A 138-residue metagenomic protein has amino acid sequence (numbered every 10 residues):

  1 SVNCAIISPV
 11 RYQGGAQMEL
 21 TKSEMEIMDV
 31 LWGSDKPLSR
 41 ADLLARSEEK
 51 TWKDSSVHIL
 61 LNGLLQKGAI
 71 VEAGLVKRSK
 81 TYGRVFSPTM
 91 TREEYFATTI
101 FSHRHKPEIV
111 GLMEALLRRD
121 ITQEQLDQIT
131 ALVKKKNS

Functional and structural regions predicted by a protein language model:
V2-V30, S34, T91, S102-K106: Short alpha-helical segments that sit at the start of domains
L20-T21, P37, S56, N137: Short glycine/proline-centered loop/turn elements that form peptide/ligand docking sites
T21, L75-A97: Short, cationic-aromatic polyanion-contact patches
I27, H58-K67: Basic amphipathic alpha-helical segments that dock to polyanions
P37-R46: Short acidic, hydrophobic short linear motifs in intrinsically disordered regions
A45-D54: Short helix-coil junctions and helix-kink-helix linkers
L65-V76: A short, conserved structural fragment
Y95-S138: Amphipathic alpha-helical dimerization/coiled-coil segments that flank or bridge DNA-binding/regulatory modules
